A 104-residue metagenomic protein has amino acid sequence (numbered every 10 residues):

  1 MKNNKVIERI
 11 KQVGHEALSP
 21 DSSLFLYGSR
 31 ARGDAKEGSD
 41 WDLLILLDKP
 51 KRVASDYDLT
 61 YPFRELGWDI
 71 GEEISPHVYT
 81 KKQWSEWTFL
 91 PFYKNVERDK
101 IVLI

Functional and structural regions predicted by a protein language model:
M1-F25, A31-E37, L47-I104: Catalytic core of pol beta-like nucleotidyltransferases
D42-L46: Short beta-strand->loop micro-motif that forms the acidic, two-metal-ion catalytic signature in nucleotide-processing
